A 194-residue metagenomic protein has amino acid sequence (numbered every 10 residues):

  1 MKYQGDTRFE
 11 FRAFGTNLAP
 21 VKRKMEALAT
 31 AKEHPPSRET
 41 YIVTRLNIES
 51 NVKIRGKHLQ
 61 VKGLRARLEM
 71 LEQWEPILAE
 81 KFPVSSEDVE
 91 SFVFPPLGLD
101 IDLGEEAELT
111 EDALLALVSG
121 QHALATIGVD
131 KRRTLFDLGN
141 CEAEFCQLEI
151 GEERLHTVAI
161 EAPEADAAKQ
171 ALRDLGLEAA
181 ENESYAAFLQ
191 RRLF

Functional and structural regions predicted by a protein language model:
M1-L138, L177-F194: N-terminal strand-loop-strand beta-hairpin
M1-T7, I127, E149-H156, P163: Structural preference for solvent-exposed beta-strand-turn elements and adjacent flexible terminal/loop segments within
A13-G15, Q147, I160-E164: Short, structured patches in soluble enzyme cores that scaffold and shape functional sites
L59-V61, H156-I160: Intrinsically disordered, low-complexity regulatory segments enriched in Ser/Thr/Pro and charged residues
R132, C141, R154-H156: A short pocket-lining beta-strand/turn micro-motif at the edge of beta-sheets
F136-E149: Short amphipathic beta-strand starts and helix->beta connectors
E152, A159-L193: Mixed-charge, glycine-accented linear interaction segment located at domain edges/termini
